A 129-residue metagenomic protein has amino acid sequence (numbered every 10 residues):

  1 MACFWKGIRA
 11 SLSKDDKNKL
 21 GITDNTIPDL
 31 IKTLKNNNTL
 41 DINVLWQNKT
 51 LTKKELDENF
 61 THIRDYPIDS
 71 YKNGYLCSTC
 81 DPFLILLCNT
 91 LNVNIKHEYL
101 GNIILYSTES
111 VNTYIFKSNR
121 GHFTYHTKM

Functional and structural regions predicted by a protein language model:
K6: Extracellular/lumenal glycan-associated surfaces
A10-L105: Papain-like cysteine protease catalytic cores
E109-N112: Eukaryotic mixed-charge, acidic/polar low-complexity intrinsically disordered regions
Y114-M129: A recognition module on extended beta-rich or small alphabeta surfaces enriched in W/G with H and D/E
